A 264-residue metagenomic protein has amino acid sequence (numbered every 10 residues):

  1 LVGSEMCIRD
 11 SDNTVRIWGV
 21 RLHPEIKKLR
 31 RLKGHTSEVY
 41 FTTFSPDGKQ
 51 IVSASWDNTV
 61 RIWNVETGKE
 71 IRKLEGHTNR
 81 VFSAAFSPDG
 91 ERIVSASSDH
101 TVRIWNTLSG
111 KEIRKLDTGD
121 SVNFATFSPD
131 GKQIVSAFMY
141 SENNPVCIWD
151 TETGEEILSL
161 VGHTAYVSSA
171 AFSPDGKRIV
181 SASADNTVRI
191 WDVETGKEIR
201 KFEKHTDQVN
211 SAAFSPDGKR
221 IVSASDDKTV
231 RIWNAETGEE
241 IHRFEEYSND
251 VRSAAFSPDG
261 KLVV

Functional and structural regions predicted by a protein language model:
L1-I8: Short, small-residue-biased leader/transition segments that mark boundaries at the very start of proteins
D12-R16, S37, D57-R61, N79 (+7 more regions): Short coil/turn segments within WD40 beta-propeller repeats
V20-H23, V65-G68, T107-G110, T151-G154 (+2 more regions): Short loop/turn segments that connect beta-strands within beta-propeller blades
L32-V39, E75-V81, L116-V122, V161-V167 (+2 more regions): WD40/WD-repeat beta-propeller blade N-cap
V39-T42, A84, A125, A170 (+2 more regions): Hydrophobic core register within WD40 beta-propeller blades
P46-D47, P88-D89, P129-D130, P174-D175 (+2 more regions): Residue-level detector of Asp-centered blade-edge/turn motifs that repeat once per structural unit in beta-propeller
